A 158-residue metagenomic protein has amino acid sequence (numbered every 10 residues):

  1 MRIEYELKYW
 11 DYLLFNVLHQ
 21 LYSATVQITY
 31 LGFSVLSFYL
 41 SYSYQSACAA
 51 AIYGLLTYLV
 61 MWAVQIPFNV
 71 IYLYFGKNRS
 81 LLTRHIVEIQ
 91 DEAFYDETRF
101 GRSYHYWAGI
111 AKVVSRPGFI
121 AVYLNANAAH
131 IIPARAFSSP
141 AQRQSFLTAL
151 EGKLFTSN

Functional and structural regions predicted by a protein language model:
M1-S37: N-terminal membrane-targeting/pre-transmembrane regions
K8, F94, S103-I120: Phosphoinositide-dependent membrane-docking surfaces
L31-V35, G54-W62: Alpha-helical transmembrane spans of integral membrane proteins, capturing the lipid-embedded, hydrophobic core of TM
L36-Q45: Hydrophobic alpha-helical transmembrane segments
Y44-Y58: Hydrophobic alpha-helical transmembrane segments
A63-Y104: Conserved beta-hairpin
E88-I89, S115, L124: Generic beta-strand structural signal
A121-N158: A membrane-cytosol interface segment of integral membrane proteins
